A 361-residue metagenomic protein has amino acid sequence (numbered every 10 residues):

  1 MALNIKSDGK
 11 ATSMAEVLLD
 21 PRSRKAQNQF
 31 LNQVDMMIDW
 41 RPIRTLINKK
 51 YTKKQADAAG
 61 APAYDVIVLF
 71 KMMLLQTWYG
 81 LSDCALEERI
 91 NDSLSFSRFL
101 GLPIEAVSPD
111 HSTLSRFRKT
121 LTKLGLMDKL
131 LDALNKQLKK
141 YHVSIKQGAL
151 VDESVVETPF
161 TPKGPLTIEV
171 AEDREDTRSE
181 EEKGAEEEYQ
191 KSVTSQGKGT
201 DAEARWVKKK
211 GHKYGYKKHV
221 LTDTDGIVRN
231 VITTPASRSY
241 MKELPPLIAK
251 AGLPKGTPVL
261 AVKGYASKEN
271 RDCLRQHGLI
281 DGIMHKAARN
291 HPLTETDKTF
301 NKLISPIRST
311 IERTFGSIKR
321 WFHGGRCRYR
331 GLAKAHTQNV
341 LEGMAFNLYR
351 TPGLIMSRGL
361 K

Functional and structural regions predicted by a protein language model:
M1, A333, Q338-Y349, G353-K361: C-terminal domain-tail junction helix/linker
M1-R41, N48, L354-G359: Charged, often Cys/His-bearing segments associated with DNA-binding zinc-finger transcription factors
A2, E88-N91, L102, P109-H277: Polybasic low-complexity intrinsically disordered regions
R24-L74, T294: Basic, short loop/linker segments at the boundary and entry of helix-turn-helix/winged-helix-like folds
D39, G60-V66, A106-P109, L303 (+2 more regions): Secondary-structure capping and boundary motifs in well-ordered enzyme cores
A61-L124: Short, positively charged, Gly/Tyr-enriched micro-motifs that form contact patches at catalytic or ligand/partner
W78-C84, P162, H323-C327, L348-L360: Short helix-capping/linker segments at secondary-structure and domain boundaries
E169-A171, P258, K263-A333, T337-V340: Helix-centered, glycine/charged polyanion-binding patches within enzymatic domains that contact phosphate-containing
